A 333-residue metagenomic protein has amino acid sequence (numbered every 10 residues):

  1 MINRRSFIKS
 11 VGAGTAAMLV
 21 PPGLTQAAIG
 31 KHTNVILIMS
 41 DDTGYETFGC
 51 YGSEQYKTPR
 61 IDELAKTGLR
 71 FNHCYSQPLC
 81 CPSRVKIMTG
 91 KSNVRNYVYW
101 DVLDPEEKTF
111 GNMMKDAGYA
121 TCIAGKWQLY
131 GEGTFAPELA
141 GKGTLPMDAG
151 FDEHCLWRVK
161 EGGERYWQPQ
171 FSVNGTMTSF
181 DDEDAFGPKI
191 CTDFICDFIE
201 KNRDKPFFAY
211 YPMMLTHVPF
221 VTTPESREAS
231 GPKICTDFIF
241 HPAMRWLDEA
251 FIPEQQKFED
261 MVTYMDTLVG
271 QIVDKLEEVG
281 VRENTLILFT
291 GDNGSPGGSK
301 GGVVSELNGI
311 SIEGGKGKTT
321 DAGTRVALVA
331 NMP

Functional and structural regions predicted by a protein language model:
I2-P333: Formylglycine-dependent sulfatase
